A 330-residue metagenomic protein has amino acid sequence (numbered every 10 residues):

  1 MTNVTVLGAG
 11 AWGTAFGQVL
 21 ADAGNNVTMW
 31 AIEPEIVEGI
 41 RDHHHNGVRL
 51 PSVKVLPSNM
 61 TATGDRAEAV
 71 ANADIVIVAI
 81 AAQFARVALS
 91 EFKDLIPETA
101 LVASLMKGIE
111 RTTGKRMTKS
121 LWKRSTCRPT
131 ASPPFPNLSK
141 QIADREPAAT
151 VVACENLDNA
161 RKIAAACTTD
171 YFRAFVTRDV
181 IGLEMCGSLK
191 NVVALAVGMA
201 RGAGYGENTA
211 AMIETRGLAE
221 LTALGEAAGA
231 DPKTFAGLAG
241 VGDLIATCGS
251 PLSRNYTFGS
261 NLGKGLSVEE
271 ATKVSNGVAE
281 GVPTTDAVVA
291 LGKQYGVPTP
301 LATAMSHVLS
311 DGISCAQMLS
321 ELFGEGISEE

Functional and structural regions predicted by a protein language model:
M1-V53, T61, E91: NAD(P)+-binding Rossmann beta1-loop-alpha1 motif at the extreme N-terminus of oxidoreductases
L56, A62-A71, I75-P147, I163-A165: Rossmann-like NAD(P)(H) cofactor-binding subdomain of soluble oxidoreductases
A71-N72, L189, V241: Alpha-helix C-terminal capping/helix-to-coil transition sites in glycosyltransferase folds
F84, L95, S120, R124-P129 (+2 more regions): Internal alpha-helical scaffold of NAD(P)-dependent oxidoreductase catalytic cores
S104, P129-P134, A174-R178, G237 (+1 more regions): General beta-strand structural signal in soluble alpha/beta enzymes
A194-R201, E226-A236, G240, L244-E330: NAD(P)-dependent Rossmann-like dehydrogenase/reductase catalytic/cofactor-binding core
